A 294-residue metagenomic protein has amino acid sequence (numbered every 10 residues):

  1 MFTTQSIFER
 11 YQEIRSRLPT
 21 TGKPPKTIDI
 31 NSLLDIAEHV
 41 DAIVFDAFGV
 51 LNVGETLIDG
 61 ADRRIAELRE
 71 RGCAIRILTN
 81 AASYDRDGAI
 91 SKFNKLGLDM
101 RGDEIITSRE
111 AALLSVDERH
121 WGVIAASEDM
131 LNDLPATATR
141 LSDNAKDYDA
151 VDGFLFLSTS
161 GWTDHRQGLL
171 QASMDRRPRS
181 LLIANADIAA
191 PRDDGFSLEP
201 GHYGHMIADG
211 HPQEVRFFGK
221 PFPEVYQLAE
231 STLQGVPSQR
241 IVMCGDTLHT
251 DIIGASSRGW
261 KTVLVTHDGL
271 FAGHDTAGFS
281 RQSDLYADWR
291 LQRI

Functional and structural regions predicted by a protein language model:
M1-T56, D62-C73, D87-I106, E110-L114 (+1 more regions): Asp-based, Mg2+/Mn2+-dependent phosphohydrolase catalytic module
A81: Conserved phosphate/oxyanion-binding catalytic-loop motifs
